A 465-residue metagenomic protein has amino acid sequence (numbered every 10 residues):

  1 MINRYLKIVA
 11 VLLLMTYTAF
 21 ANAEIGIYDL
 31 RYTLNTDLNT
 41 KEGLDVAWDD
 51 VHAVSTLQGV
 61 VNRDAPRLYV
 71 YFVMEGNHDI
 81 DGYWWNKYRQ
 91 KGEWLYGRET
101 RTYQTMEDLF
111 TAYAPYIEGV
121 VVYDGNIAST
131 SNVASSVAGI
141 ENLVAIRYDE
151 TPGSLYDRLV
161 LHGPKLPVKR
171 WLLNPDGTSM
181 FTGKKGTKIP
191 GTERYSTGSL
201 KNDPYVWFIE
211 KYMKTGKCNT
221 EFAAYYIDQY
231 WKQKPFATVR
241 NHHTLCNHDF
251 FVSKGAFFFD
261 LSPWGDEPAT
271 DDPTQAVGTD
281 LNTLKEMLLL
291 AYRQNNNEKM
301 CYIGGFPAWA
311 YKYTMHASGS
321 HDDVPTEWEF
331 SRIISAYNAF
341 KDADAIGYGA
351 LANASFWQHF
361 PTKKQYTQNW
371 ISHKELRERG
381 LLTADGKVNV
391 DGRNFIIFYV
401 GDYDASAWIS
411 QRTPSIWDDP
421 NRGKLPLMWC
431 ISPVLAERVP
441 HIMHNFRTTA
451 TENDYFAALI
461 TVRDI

Functional and structural regions predicted by a protein language model:
M1-V9: Bacterial N-terminal signal peptides that target proteins for export
I8-Y17: Bacterial N-terminal signal peptides
N22-K364: Preference for solvent-exposed, low-hydrophobicity sequence contexts
N126-S131, W309-Y311, Y403-A407, V434-R438 (+1 more regions): Short acidic, S/G/P-rich loop/turn micro-motifs used as interaction or catalytic elements
S355, H359-R447: Active-site beta->alpha N-cap acidic-glycine motif
W429, I460-T461: Conserved, mostly hydrophobic/aromatic
T449-I460: Acidic, His- and aromatic-enriched active-site or binding-groove loops in soluble protein domains that engage sugars
